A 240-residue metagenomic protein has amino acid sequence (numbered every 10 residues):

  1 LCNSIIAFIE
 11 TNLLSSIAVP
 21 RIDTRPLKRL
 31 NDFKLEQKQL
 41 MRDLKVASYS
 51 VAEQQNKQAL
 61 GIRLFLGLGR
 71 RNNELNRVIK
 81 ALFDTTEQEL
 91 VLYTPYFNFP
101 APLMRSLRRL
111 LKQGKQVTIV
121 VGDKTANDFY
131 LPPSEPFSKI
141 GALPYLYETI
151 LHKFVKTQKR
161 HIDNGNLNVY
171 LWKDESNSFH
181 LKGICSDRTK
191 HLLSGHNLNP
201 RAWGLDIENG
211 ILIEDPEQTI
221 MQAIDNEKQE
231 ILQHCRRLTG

Functional and structural regions predicted by a protein language model:
L1, T86-E89, Y96-G240: PLD/PLD-like phosphodiesterase catalytic module centered on the HKD motif
L1-D43: Extended, H/D-rich, highly charged conserved domains that either
R25-G61, T125-N127, H191-N209, Q218: Repeat-unit-sized solenoid/scaffold elements
Q39-T125: PLD-like (HKD) phosphodiesterase/transphosphatidyltransferase domain
